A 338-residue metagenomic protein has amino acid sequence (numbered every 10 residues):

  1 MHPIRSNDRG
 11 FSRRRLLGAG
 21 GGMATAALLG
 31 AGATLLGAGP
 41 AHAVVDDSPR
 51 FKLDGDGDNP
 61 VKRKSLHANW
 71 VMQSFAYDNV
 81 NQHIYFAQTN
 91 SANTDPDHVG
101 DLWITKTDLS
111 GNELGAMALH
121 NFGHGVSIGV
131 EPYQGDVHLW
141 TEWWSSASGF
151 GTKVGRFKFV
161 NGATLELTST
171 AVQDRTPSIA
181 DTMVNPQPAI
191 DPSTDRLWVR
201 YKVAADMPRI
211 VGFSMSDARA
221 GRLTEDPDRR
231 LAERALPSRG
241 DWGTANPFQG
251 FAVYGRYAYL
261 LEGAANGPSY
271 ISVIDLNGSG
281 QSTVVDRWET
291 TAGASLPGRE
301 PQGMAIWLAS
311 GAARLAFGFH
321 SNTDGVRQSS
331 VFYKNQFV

Functional and structural regions predicted by a protein language model:
M1-F11, M23-G39: N-terminal secretory signal peptides
S12-L17: N-terminal export leaders
R63-T94: Beta-strand-rich domains and repeat architectures in extracellular enzymes and scaffolds, especially beta-propellers
A68-V80, S127-D136, D181-D195, P247-Y254 (+1 more regions): Structural signature of eukaryotic scaffold interfaces centered on beta-propeller domains
Y85-A118: Beta-propeller domains
T94-W103, A147-K158, A205-S214, N266-I274 (+1 more regions): Structural motif
T105, G111-D136: Blade-loop segments of beta-propeller domains
D241-L276: Loop/turn-rich, solvent-exposed surfaces of beta-rich toroidal or solenoidal domains
